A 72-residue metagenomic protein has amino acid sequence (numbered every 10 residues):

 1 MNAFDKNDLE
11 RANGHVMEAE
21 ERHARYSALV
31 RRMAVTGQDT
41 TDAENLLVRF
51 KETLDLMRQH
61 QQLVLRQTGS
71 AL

Functional and structural regions predicted by a protein language model:
M1-L72: Anionic, Ser/Thr-rich low-complexity intrinsically disordered regions
